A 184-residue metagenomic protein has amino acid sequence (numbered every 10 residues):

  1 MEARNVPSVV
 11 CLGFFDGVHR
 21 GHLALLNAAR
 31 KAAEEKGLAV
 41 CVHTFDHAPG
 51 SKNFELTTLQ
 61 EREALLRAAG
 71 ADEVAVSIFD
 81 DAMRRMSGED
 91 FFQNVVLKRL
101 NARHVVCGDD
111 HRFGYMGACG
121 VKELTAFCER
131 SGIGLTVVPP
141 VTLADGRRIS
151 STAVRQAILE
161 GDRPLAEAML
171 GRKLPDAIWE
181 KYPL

Functional and structural regions predicted by a protein language model:
M1-L184: Nucleotidyltransferase catalytic core that binds NTPs
